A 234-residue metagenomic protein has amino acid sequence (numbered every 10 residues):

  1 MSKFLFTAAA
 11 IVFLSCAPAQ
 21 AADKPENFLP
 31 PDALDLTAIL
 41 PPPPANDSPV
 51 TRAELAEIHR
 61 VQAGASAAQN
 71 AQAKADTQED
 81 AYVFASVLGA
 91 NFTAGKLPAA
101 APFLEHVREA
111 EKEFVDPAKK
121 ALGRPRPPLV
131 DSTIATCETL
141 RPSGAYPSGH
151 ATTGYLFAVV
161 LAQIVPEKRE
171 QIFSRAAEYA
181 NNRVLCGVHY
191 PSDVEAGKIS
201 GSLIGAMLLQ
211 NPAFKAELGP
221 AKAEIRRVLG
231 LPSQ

Functional and structural regions predicted by a protein language model:
M1-F6: Bacterial N-terminal signal peptides that target proteins for export
T7-S15: Bacterial N-terminal signal peptides
A17-A21: Sec/Tat signal peptide C-region and signal peptidase I cleavage site
A22-L185, E217: Hydrophobic alpha-helical bundle signature of multipass membrane enzymes
G123-P128, L156-A158, V194-S202, K222-I225: Short alpha-helical linear motifs
E138, V165, M207-L209, R226: A short hydrophobic/aromatic micro-motif that marks alpha-helical segments and, especially, helix-coil
E178-L209, A213-A216: Interfacial helix-loop-helix junctions of multi-pass membrane proteins
Q210-Q234: Acidic, carboxylate-rich catalytic segments that either coordinate divalent cations
